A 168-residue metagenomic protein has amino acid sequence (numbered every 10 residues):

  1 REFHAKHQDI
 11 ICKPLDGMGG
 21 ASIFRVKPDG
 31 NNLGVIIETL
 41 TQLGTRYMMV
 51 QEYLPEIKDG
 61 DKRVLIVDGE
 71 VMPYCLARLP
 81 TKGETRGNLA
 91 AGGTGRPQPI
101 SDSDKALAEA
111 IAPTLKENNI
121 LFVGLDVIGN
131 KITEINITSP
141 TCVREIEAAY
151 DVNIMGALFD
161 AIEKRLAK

Functional and structural regions predicted by a protein language model:
R1, I37-E38, A112, F159: Short amphipathic alpha-helical segments and helix-helix/interface helices
R1-H4, L40, I135, K168: Generic hydrophobic, helix-prone segments enriched in Leu/Val/Ile
F3-I11, D16-L107: Phosphate-binding site of ATP-dependent enzymes
P99-K168: ATP-dependent carboxylate activation and anion-phosphoryl transfer catalytic cores that bind Mg-ATP to form
